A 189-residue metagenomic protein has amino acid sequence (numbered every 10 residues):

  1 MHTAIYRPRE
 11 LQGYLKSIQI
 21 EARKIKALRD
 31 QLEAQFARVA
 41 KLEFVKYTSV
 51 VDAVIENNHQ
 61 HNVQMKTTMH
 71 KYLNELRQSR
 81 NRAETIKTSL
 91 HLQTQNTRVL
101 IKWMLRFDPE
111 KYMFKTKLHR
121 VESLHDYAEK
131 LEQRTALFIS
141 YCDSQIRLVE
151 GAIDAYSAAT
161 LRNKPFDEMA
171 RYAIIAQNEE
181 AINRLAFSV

Functional and structural regions predicted by a protein language model:
H2-V189: Bilayer-penetrating membrane-interaction modules that drive fusion, pore formation, and translocation
